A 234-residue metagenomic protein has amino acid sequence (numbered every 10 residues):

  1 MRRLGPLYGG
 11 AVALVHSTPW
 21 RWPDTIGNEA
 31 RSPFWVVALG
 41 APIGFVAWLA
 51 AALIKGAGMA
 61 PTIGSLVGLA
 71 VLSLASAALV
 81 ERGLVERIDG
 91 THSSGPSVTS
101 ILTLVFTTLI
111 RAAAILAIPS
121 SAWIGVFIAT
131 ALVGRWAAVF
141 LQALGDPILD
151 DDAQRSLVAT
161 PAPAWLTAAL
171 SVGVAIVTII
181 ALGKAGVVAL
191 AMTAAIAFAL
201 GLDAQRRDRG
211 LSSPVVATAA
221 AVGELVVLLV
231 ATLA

Functional and structural regions predicted by a protein language model:
M1-A77, S100-A234: Hydrophobic alpha-helical transmembrane segments
A75-T103: Aspartate-rich (DDxxD/NDxxD/DxxxD) Mg2+/diphosphate-binding motifs and their adjoining helix-loop segments
